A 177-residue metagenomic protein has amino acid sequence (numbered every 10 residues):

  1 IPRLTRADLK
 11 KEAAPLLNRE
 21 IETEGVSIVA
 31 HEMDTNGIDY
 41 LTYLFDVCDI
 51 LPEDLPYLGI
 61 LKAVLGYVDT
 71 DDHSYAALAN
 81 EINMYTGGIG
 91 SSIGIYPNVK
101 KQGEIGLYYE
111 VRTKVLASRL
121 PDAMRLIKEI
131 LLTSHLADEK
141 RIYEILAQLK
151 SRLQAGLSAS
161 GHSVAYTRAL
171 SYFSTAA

Functional and structural regions predicted by a protein language model:
I1-P56: Proteolytic maturation boundary segments
T5, H135-D138: Poly-acidic low-complexity segments
N36-G66, T70-T133, K140-A177: M16 family metallopeptidases and their MPP-like homologs
